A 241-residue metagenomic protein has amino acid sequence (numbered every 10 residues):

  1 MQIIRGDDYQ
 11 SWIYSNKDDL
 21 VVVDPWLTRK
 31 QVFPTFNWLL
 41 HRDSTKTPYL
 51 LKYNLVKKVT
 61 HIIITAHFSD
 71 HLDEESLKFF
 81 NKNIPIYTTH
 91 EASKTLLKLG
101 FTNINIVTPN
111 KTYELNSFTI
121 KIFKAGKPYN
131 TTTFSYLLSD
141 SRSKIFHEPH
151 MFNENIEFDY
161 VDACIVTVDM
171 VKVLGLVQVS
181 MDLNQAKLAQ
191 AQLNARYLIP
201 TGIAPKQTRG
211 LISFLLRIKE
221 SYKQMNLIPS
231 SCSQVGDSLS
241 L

Functional and structural regions predicted by a protein language model:
M1-K46, Q192-A195, S213, S221 (+2 more regions): Zn-dependent metallo-beta-lactamase
Q2-G6, P85-H90, I106, K144-P149: Short, hydrophobic beta-strand segments that form beta-sheet elements in well-ordered domains
G6-D19, E114-A163, M181-Q185: Catalytic core of the metallo-beta-lactamase
D8-Q10, T28-K30, H67-L72, S93-T95 (+5 more regions): Active-site environment of divalent metal-dependent phosphoester hydrolases
D19-I63, E75-S76, F152-F158: Pre-active-site segment of Zn-dependent metallo-hydrolases
V32, T47-Y113: Active-site HxH/HxHxD metal-binding segment of metal-dependent hydrolases
T88-R142, S230-L241: Metallo-beta-lactamase
E91, N155-S240: Cap/insert and terminal regions of metallo-dependent hydrolase folds
